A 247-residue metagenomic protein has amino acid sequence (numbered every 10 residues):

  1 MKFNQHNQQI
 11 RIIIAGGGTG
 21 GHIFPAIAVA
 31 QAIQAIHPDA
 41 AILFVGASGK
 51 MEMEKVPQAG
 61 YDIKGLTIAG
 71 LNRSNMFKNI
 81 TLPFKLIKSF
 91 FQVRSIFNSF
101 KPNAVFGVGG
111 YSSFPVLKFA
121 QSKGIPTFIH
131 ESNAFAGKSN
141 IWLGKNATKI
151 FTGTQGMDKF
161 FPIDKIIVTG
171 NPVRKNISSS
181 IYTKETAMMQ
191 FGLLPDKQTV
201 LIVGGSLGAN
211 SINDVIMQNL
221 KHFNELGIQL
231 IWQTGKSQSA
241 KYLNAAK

Functional and structural regions predicted by a protein language model:
Q9-G17, A35-K85, K236-Q238: Conserved nucleotide-sugar phosphate-binding/catalytic loop shared by glycosyltransferases and other
H22-I33: Short amphipathic alpha-helix
Q34, Q92-F106, S112-F128, I141-N146: Glycosyltransferases and closely related glycan-assembly transferases that use nucleotide-activated donors
I42-A47, F151-Q155, Q229-G235: Short internal beta-strands
K50, K55, A59, Y182-M189 (+1 more regions): Donor-nucleotide binding loops and adjacent catalytic segments primarily of GT-B fold Leloir glycosyltransferases
D62, Q121-E185, L193: Active-site-proximal region of nucleotide-activated glycan assembly enzymes, centered on histidine/acidic-rich loops
T81-S95, T186: Glycine-rich, highly charged phosphate/nucleotide-binding loops
